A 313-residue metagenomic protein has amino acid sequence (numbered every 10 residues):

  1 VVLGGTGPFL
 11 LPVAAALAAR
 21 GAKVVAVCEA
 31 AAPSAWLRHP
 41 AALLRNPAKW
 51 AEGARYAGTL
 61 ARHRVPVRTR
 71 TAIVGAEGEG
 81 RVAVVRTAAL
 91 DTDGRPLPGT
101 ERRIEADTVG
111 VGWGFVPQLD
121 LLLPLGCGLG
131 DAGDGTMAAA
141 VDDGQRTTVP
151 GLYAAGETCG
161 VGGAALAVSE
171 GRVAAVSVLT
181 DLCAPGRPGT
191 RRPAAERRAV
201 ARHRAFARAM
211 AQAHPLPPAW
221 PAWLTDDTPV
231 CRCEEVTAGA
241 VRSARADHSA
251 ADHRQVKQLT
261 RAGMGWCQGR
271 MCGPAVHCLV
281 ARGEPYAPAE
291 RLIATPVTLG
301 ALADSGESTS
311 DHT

Functional and structural regions predicted by a protein language model:
V1-T260, M264-W266, R270-T313: Residues forming the flavin
